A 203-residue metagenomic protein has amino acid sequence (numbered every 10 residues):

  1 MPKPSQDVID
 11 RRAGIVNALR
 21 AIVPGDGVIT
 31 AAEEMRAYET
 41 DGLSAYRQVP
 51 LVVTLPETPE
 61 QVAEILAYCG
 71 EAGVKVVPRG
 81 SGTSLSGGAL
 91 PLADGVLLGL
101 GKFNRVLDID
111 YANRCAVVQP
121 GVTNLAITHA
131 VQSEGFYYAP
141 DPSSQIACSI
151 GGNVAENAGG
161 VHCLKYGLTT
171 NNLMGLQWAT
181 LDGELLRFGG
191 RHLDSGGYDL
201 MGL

Functional and structural regions predicted by a protein language model:
M1-A67, E71, T83-R114, S143 (+1 more regions): N-terminal flexible segment immediately upstream of the FAD-binding catalytic core in FAD-dependent oxidoreductases
P56, G80, V118, V122: Conserved residues at beta->alpha junctions
G70-A72, R79-S81, C148, N172: Short, basic and Ser/Thr-rich N-terminal targeting/leader segments
V74-K75, Y137: Residue-level detector of anion-binding/catalytic polar loops
V77-R79, G88, Q119, D141: Structural motif
R105-I109, C115-L203: FAD-binding subdomain of flavoenzyme oxidoreductases
